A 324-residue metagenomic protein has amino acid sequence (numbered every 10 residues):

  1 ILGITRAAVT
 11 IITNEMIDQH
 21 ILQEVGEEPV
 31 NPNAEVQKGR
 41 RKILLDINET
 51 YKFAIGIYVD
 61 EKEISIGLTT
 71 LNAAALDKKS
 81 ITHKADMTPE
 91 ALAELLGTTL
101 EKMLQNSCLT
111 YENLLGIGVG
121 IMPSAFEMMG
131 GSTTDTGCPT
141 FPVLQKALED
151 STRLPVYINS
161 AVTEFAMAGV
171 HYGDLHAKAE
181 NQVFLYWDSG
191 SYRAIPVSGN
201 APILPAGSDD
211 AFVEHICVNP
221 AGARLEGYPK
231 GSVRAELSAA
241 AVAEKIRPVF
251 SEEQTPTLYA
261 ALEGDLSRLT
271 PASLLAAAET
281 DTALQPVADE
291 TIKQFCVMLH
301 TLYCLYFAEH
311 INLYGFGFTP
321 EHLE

Functional and structural regions predicted by a protein language model:
I1-G26, V30-G39, D46-K78, T88-Q105 (+3 more regions): ATP-binding/phosphotransfer module of carbohydrate and carboxylate kinases, centering on a glycine-rich
E24-K52, Y157-F184: Conserved phosphate-binding catalytic cores of ATP/NTP-utilizing and phosphoryl-transfer enzymes
A54-Y58, L114-G118, Q182-Y186, R193: Short glycine-aspartate micro-motif
K78-S80, P205: Residue-level detector of high-confidence beta-strand sites
S80-N181, Y228, E324: Glycine-rich phosphate-binding loop and adjoining helix at the ATP-binding site of ATP-dependent phosphoryl-transfer
I121, W187, G315-F316: Short secondary-structure boundary segments
K178-L237: Glycine-rich phosphate-binding loop of actin/hexokinase-like ATP-binding domains
